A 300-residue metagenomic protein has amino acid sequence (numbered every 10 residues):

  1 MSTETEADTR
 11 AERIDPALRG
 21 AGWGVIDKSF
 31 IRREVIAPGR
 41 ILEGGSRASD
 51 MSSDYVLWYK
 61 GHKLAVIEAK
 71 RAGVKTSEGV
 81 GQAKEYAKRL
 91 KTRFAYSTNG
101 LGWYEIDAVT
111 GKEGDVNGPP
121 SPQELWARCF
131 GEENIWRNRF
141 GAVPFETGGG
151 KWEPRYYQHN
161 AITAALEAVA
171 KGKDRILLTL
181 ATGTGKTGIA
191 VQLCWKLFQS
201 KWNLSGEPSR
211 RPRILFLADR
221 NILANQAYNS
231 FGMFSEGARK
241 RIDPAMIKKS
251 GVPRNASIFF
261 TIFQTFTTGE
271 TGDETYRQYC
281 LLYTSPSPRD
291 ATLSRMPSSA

Functional and structural regions predicted by a protein language model:
M1-R213, A218, I222-G237, R254-I258 (+3 more regions): ATP-dependent helicase/translocase motor core
A238-D243: Acidic/polar loop patches that form or flank catalytic/metal-binding clefts of enzymes that bind anionic ligands
P244-K249, F263-T265: Conserved helicase motor
Y283-D290: Conserved small/polar residues in nucleotide/adenosyl-binding loops
S294-A300: Hydrophobic alpha-helical segments, chiefly the membrane-spanning helices and signal/signal-anchor peptides
